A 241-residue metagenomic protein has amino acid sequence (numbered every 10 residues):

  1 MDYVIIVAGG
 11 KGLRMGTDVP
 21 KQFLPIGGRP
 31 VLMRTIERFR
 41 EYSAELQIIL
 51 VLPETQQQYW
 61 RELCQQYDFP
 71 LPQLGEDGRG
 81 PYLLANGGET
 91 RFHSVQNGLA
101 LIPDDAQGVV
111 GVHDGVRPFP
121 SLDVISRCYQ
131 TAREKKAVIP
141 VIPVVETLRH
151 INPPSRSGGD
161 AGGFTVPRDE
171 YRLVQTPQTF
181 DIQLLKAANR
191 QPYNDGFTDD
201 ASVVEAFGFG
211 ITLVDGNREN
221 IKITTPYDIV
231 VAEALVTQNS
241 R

Functional and structural regions predicted by a protein language model:
M1-Q58: N-terminal glycine-rich phosphate-binding loop and ensuing alpha1 helix
I6, F23, L32, G98 (+4 more regions): Residue-level signal for inorganic ion chemistry
M33-Q107: Conserved N-terminal catalytic core of the sugar/cofactor nucleotidyltransferase
L46-I48, V109, K136-A137, G210: Residues at the starts of beta-strands that form the adenosine-phosphate
F69-P81, P154-A161, T237-S240: Intrinsic disorder/low-complexity segments
P81-P154, Q175-T176: Conserved beta-loop-beta/alpha segment of the NTase-like Rossmann-fold superfamily that binds/positions NTPs
T147-S155, D160-T176, F180: Short, flexible, basic/aromatic active-site loop/helix in glycosyltransferases
R172-R241: Conserved alpha/beta core of the MobA/IspD/sugar-nucleotide pyrophosphorylase nucleotidyltransferase superfamily
